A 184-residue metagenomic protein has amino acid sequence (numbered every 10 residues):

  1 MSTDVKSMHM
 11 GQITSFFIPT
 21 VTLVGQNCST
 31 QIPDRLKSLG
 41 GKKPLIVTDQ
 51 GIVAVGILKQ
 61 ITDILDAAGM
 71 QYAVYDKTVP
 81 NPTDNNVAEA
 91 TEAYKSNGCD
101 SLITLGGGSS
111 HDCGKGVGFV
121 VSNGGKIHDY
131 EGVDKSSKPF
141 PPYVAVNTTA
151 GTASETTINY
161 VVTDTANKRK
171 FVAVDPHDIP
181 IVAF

Functional and structural regions predicted by a protein language model:
M1-Y75: An N-terminal, well-structured beta->alpha segment
L23-V24, Y75-T78, A173, F184: Hydrophobic residues at beta-strand termini and immediately following loops that shape nucleotide-binding pockets
N27, Q31, L39, G56 (+4 more regions): Conserved active-site and cofactor/substrate-binding residues in soluble primary-metabolism enzymes
G41-K43, C99, P180: Local beta-strand N-terminus motif with an aromatic residue
L45-I46, S101-I103, V144: Conserved beta-strand elements of the Class I
V53-H128: N-terminal small/polar loop signature for handling phosphorylated ligands or for N-terminal nucleophile
S122-F184: A glycine/threonine-rich phosphate-anchoring loop and its flanking beta-alpha core in nucleotide/phosphate-binding
